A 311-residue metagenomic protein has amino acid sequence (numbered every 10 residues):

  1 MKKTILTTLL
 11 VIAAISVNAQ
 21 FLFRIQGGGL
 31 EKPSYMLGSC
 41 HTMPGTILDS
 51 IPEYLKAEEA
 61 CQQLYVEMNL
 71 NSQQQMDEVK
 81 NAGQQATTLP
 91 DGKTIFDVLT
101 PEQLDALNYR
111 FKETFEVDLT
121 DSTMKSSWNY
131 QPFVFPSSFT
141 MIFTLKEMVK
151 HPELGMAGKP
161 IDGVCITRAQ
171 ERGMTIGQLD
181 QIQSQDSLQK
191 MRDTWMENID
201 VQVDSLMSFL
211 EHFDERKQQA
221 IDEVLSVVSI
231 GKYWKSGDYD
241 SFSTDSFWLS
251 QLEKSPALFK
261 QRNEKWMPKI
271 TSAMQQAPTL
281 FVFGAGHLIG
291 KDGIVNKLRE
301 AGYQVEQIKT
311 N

Functional and structural regions predicted by a protein language model:
M1-T4: Positively charged n-region of N-terminal signal peptides that target proteins for export
L9-N18: Hydrophobic h-region of N-terminal signal peptides that target proteins for export in Gram-negative bacteria
A19-I25: Cleaved targeting-peptide boundary
Q26-Y35, C40-S250, K254: Structured, acidic catalytic/metal-binding patches in enzyme active sites
S241-N311: A cross-kingdom marker for long, charged
